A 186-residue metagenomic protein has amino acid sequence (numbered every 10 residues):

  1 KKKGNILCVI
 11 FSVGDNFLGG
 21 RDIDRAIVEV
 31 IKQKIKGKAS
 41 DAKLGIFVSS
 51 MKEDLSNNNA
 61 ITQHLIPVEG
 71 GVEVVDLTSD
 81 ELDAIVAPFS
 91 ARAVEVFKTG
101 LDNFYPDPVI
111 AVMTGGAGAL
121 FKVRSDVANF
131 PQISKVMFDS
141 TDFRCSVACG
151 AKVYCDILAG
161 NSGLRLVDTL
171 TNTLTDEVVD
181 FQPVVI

Functional and structural regions predicted by a protein language model:
K1-I186: Oxyanion-binding/catalytic loops of NTP- or PPi-dependent enzymes
